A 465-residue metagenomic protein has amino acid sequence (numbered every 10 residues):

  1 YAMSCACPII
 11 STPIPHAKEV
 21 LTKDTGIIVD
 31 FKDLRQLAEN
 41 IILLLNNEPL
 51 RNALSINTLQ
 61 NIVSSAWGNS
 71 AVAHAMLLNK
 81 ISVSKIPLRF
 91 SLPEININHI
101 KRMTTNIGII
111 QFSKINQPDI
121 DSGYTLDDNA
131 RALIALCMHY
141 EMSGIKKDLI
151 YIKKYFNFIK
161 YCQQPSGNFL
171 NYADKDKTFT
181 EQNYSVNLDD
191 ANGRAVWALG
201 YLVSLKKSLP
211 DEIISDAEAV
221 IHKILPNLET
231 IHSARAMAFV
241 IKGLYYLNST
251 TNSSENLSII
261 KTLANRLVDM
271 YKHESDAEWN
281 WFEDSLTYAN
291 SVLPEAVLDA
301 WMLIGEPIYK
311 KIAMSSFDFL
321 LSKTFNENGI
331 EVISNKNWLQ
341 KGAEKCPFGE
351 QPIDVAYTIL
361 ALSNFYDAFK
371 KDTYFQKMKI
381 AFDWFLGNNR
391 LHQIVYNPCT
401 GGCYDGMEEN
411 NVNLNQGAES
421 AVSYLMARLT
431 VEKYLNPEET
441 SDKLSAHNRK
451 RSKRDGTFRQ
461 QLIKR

Functional and structural regions predicted by a protein language model:
P8-S11: Short hydrophobic beta-strand element within catalytic cores of glycosyltransferases and related nucleotide-activated
P15-V20, I330: Short glycine/proline-enriched, acidic/aromatic patches that form the donor-sugar handling elements
K23, I27-D33, L44-E48: Conserved acidic donor-binding segment of nucleotide-sugar-dependent glycosyltransferases
L34, R51, V63-A71: Amphipathic alpha-helical segment in the mid-to-C-terminal domain of diverse UDP/GDP-sugar glycosyltransferases
L43, L50-S64: A short, well-ordered alpha-helix in the C-terminal region of glycosyltransferases
I56, G68-R465: Glycan-recognition and catalytic cores of secretory/periplasmic carbohydrate-active enzymes
